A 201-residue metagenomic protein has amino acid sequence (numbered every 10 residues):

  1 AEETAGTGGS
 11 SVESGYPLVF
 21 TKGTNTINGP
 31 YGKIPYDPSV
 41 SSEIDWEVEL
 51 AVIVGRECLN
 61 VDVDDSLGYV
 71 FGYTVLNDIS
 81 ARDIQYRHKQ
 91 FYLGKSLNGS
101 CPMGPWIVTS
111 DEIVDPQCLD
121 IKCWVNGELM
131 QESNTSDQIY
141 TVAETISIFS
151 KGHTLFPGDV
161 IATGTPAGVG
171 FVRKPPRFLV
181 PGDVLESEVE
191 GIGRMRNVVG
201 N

Functional and structural regions predicted by a protein language model:
A1-L129, G200: Active-site microenvironments in enzyme catalytic cores
P35, R82-N201: Catalytic-pocket segment enriched in acidic/His residues
